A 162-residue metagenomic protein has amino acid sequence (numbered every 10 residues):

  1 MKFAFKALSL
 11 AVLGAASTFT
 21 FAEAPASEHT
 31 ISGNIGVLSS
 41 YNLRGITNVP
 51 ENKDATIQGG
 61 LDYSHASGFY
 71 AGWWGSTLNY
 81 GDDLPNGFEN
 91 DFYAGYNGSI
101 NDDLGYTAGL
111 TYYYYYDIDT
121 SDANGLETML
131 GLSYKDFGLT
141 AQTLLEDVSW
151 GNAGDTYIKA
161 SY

Functional and structural regions predicted by a protein language model:
K2-A7, A16-Y162: Outer-membrane beta-barrel proteins
